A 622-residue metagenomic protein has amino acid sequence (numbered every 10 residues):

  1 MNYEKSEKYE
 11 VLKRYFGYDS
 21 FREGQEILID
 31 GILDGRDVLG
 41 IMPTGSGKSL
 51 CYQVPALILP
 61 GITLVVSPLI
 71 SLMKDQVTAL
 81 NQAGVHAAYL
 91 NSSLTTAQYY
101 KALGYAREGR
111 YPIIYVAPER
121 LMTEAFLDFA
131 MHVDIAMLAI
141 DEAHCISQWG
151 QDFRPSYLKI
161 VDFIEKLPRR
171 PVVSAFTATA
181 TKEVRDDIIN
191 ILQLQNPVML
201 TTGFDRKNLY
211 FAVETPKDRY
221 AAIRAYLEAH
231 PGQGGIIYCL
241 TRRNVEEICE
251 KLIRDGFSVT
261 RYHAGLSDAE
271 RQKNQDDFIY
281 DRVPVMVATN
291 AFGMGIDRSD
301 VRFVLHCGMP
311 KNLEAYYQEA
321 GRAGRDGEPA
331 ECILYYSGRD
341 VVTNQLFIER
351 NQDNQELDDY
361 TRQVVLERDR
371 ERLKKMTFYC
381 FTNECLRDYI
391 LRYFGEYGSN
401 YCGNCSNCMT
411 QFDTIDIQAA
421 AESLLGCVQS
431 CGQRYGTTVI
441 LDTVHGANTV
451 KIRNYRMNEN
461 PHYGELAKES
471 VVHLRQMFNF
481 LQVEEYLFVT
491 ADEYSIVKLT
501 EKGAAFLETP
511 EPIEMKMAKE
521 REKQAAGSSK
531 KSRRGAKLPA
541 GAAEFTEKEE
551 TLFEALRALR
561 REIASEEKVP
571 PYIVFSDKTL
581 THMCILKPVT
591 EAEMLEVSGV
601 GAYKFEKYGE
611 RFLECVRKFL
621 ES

Functional and structural regions predicted by a protein language model:
N2-K8, V342-T343, N354-D358, R368-R370 (+2 more regions): Accessory DNA-binding and partner-docking regions appended to nucleic-acid-acting proteins, especially the terminal
N2-Y15, D19, E23, I27-S49 (+6 more regions): Helicase motor core with emphasis on the C-terminal RecA-like subdomain
G31, H306, Y379, H582-M583: Short alpha-helical segment immediately N-terminal to, or the first helix within, an HTH/HTH-like DNA-binding domain
L94, F176-A180, T215, L266 (+7 more regions): Catalytic cores of large soluble enzymes that bind and process phosphate-bearing ligands
V364-F394: Short, charged low-complexity linear segments at domain edges
